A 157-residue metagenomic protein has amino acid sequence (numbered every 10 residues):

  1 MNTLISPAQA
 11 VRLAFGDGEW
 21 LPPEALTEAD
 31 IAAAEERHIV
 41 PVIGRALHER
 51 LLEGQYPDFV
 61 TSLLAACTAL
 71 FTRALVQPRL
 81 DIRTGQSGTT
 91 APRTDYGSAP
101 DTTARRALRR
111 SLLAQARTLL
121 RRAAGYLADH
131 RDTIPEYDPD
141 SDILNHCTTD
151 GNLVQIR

Functional and structural regions predicted by a protein language model:
M1-A65, R79-P92, S98, T118-R157: Conserved short "hinge" loops at termini or chain/domain junctions
R93-L108: Short His/Asp/Glu-rich catalytic/ion-coordination signatures at enzyme active sites or charged loops
L112-L113, L119: Amphipathic, Lys/Arg-enriched alpha-helical patches that create a basic surface for binding polyanionic ligands
